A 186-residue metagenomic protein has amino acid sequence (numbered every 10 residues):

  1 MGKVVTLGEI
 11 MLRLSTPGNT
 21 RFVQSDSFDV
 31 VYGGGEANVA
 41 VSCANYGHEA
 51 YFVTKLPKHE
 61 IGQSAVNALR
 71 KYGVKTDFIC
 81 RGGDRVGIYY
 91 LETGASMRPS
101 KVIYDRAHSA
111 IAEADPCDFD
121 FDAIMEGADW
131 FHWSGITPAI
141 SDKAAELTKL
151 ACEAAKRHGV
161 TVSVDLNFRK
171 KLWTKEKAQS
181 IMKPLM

Functional and structural regions predicted by a protein language model:
M1-K75, A114-P116: Glycine-rich phosphate/adenosyl-contacting loop at the front of the ribokinase-like
M1-V5, R70, A95-M186: Ribokinase/PfkB-type carbohydrate-kinase core domain
E36, G83-Y89, A110-A114: Short phosphate-binding loop-to-helix
V53, F78-I79, D165: Residue-level detector of family-conserved "landmark" positions at structurally sensitive sites
K55-G62, D84, G94, H108 (+1 more regions): Acidic, glycine-rich active-site loops and adjacent beta-strand->loop/helix elements that engage anionic groups
G62-Q63, I88-Y89, W173-K175: Short Asp/Glu-rich motifs
V66-V86, E92-A95: A glycine-rich helix N-cap at a beta->alpha junction
